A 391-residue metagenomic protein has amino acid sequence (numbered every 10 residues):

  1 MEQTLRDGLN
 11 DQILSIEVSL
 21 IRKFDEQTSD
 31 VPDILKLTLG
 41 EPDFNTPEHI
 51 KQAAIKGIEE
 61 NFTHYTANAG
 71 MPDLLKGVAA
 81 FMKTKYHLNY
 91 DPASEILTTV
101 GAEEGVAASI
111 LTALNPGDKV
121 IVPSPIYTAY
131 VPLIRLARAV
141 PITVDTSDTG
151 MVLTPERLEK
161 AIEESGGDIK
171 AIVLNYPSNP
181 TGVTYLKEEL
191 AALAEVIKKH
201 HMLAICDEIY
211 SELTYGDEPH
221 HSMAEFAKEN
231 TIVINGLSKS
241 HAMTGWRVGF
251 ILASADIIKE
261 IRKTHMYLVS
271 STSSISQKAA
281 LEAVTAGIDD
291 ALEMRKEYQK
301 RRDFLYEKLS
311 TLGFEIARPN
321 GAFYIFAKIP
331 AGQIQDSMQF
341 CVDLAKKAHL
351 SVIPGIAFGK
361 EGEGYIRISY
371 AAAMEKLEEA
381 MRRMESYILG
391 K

Functional and structural regions predicted by a protein language model:
M1-I16, Q27-V31, L35, L39-G57 (+1 more regions): PLP-dependent class I/II
N61-Y65: A short acidic, glycine-rich active-site loop that binds or catalyzes chemistry on phosphate/adenosine moieties
T66-V100: Conserved N-terminal alpha-helix of the aminotransferase class I/II PLP-enzyme fold
